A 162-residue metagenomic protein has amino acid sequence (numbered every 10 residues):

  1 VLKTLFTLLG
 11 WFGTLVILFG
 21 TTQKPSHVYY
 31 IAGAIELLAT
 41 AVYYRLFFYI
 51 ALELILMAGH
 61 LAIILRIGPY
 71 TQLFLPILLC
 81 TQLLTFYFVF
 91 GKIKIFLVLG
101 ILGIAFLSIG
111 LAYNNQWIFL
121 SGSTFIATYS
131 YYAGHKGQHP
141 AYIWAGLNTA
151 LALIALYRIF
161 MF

Functional and structural regions predicted by a protein language model:
V1-F162: Alpha-helical membrane-protein topology signature
